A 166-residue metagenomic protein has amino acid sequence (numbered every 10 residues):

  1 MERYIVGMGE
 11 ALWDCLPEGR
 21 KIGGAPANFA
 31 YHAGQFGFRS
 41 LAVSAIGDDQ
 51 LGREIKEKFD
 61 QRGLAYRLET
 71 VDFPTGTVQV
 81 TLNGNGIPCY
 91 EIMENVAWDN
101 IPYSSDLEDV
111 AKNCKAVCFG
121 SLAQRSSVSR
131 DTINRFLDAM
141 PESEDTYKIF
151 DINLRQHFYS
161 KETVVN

Functional and structural regions predicted by a protein language model:
E2-V6, K58-D60, L64-L68, G84-N166: Ribokinase/PfkB-type carbohydrate-kinase core domain
I5, C15-I87, E94-I101, S105 (+1 more regions): Substrate-binding N-lobe of the ribokinase-like
E10, D14, N28, D151: Acidic active-site catalytic centers that drive phospho-/nucleotidyl reactions and related ester hydrolyses
E10, S44-D48, N153: Cofactor-binding loop segments of dinucleotide-utilizing enzymes, especially the Rossmann-like FAD- and NAD(P)+-binding
